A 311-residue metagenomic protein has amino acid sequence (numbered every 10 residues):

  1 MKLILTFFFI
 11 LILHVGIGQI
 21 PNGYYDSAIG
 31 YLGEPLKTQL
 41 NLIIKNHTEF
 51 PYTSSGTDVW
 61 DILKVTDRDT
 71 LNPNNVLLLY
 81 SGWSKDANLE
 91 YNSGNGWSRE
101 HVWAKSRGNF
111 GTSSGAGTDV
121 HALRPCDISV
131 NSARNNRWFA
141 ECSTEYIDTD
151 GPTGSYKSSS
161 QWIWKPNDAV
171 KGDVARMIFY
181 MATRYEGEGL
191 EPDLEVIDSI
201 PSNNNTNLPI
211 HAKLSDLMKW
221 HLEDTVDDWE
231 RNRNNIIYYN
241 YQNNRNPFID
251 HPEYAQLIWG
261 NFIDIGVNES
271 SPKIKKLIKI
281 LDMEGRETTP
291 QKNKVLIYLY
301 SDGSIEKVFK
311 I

Functional and structural regions predicted by a protein language model:
M1-P21: Bacterial Sec-dependent N-terminal signal peptides
Q19-S84, L257-I258: N-terminal module-boundary/linker segments of secreted carbohydrate-active enzymes
D58-V65, G82-K85, R107-T112, Q161-K165: Short alpha-helical segments and helix-capping/turn motifs at coil-helix boundaries
Y91-D264: Domain-level detector of nuclease and nuclease-like folds in predominantly extracellular/periplasmic contexts
N261-E287: Residue-level detector of functionally pivotal "anchor" positions at catalytic/ligand-binding pockets or at interdomain
E287-N293: Conserved beta-loop-beta connector loops within the AMP-binding
V295-I311: C-terminal tail/sorting-segment detector
